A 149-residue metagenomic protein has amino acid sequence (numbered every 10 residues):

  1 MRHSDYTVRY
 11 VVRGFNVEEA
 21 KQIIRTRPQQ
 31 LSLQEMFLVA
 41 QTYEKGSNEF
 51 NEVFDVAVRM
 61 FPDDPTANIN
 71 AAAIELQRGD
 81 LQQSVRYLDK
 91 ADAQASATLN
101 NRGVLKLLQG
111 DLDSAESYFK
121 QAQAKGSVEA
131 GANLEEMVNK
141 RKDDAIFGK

Functional and structural regions predicted by a protein language model:
M1-K149: N-terminal targeting segments with Sec-dependent signals, encompassing both cleavable signal peptides and non-cleavable
